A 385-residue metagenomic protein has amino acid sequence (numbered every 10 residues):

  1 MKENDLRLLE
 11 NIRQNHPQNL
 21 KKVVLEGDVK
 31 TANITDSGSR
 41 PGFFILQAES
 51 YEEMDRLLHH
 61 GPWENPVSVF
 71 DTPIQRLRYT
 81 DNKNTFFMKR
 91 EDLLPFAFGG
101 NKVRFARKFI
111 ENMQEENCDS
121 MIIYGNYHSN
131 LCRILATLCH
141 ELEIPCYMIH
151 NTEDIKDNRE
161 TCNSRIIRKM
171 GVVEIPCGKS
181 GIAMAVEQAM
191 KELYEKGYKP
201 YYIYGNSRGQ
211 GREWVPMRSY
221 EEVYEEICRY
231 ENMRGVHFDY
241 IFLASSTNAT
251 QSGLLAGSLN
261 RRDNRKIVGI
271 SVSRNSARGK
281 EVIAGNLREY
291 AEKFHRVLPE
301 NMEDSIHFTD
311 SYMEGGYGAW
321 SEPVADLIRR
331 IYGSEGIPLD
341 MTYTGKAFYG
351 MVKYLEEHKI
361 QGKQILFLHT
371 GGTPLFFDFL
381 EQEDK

Functional and structural regions predicted by a protein language model:
K2-K385: PLP-dependent amino-acid enzyme catalytic core
